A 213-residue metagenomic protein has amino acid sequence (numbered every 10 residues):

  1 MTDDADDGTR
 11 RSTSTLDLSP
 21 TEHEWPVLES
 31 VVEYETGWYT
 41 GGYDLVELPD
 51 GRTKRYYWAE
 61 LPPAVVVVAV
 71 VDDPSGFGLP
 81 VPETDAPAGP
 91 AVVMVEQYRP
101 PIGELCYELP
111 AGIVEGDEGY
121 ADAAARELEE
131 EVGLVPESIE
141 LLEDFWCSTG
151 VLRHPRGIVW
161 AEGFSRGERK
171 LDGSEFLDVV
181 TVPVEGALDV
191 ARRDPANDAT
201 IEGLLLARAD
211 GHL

Functional and structural regions predicted by a protein language model:
M1-E33, G78-P87, L204, R208 (+1 more regions): Haloarchaeal acidic low-complexity proteome signature biased toward cell-envelope/secretome components but also
L28-S75: Acidic, metal-coordinating catalytic segment for phosphate/diphosphate chemistry, firing primarily on the Nudix
T40-D44, L105, P155-G157: Short beta-strand micro-motifs in enzyme catalytic cores
D44, P90, L128: Terminal peptide-recognition signature
K54, V65-V66, P74, I113-A199: Unchanged
Y57-T84, A88-P101: A short mixed-secondary-structure module that forms the rim of ligand-binding clefts
P101-Y107: A conserved beta-turn-beta hairpin within the catalytic core of GNAT-like acetyltransferases that forms part
